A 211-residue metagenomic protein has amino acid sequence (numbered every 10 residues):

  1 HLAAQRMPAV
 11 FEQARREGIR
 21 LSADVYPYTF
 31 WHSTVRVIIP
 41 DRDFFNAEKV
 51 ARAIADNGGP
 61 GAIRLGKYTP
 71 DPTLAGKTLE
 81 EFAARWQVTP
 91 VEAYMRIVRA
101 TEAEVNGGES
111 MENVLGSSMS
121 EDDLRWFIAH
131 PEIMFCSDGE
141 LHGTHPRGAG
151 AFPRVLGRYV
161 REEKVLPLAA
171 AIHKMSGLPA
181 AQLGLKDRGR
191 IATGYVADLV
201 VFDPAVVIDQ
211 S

Functional and structural regions predicted by a protein language model:
H1-L141: Polyanionic/metal-chelating signatures
A9, K77, E92, M134-F135 (+5 more regions): Feature representing long, continuous alpha-helical segments
Q13-E17, R99, R158-V165, G177 (+3 more regions): Short, well-ordered loop/turn and helix-capping segments at boundaries between secondary-structure elements and domains
F30, T144, D209: Conserved protein kinase catalytic core
T73, V88, S117-E121, P146-P153 (+3 more regions): Alpha-helix initiation and capping sites
S110-M119, L124, L166-I172, A180-S211: Acidic, glycine-enriched loop/beta-strand segments at the rims of small-molecule binding/catalytic pockets
I128, G139-L166, G184: Substrate-recognition/cap regions that form aromatic- and gly/pro-loop-enriched pockets for small-molecule ligands
